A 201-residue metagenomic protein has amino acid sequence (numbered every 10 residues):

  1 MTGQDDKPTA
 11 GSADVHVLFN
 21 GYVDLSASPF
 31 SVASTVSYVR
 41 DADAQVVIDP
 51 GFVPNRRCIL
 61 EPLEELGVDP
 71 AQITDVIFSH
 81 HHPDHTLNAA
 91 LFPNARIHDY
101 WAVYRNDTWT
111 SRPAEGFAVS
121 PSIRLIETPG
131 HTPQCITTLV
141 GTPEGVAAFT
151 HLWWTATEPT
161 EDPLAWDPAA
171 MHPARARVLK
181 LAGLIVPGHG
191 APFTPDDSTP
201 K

Functional and structural regions predicted by a protein language model:
M1-D43, R177-L184, T194-P200: Zn-dependent metallo-beta-lactamase
Q4-K7, E61, A90-T132, T142 (+1 more regions): Metallo-beta-lactamase
V17-N20, S34-R40, V46-V47, P113-T142: Core dinuclear metal-dependent hydrolase active-site scaffold
V23, W101-R105, L152-T155: Short, acidic/turn-prone active-site loops that include or flank metal/cofactor- and phosphate-binding residues
A27, V32, P50-P121: Active-site HxH/HxHxD metal-binding segment of metal-dependent hydrolases
Q45-V46, Q72-D75, G183: Short active-site oxyanion
D49, D99-Y100, A148-W153: Catalytic Cys-His active-site segments of thiol-dependent hydrolases/isopeptidases
P54, E127, P133-K201: Metallo-beta-lactamase
